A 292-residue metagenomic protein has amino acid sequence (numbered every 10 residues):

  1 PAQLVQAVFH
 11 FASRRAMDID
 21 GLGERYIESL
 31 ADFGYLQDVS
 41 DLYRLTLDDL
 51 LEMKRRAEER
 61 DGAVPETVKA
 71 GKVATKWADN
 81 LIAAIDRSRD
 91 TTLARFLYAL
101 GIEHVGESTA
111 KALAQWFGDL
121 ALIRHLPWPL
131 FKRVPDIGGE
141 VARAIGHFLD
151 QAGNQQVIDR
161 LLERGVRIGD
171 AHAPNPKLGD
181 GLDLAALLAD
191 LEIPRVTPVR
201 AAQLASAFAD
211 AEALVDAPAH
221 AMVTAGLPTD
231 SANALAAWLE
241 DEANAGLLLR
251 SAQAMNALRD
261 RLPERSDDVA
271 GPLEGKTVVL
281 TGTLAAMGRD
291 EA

Functional and structural regions predicted by a protein language model:
P1-I19: Cys/His-rich short segments
L4, F11, M53-A292: DNA strand-break repair and replication-stress modules
V5, E24, R44, R289-D290: Conserved strand-to-helix beginnings and helix N-cap segments that scaffold or border functional pockets
M17-R25, D32-D41: Conserved ATP-binding/catalytic motifs of P-loop helicase motor domains
I27, L45-L50, W128: Short, conserved phosphate-binding/catalytic loop or strand-edge motifs used in phosphoryl-/nucleotidyl-transfer
L42, L47, A57-E58: Conserved phosphate-handling catalytic cores of large alpha/beta enzymes
